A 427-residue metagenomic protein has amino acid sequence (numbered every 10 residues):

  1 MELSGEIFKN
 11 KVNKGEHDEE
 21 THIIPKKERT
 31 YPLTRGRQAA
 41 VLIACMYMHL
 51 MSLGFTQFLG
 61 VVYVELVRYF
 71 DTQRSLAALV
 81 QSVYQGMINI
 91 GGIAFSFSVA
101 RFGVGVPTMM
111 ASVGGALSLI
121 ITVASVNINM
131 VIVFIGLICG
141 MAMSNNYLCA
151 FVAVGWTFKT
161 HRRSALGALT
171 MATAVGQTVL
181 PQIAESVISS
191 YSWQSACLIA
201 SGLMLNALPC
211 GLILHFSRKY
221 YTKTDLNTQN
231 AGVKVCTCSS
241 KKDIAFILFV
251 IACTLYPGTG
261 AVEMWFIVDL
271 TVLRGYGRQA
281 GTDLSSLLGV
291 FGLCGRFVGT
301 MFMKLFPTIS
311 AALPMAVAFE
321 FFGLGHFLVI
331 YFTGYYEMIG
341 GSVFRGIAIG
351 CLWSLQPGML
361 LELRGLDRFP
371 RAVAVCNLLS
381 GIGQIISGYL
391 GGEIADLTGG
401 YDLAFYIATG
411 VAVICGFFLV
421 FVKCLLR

Functional and structural regions predicted by a protein language model:
M1-L53, A231-F246: Cytosolic juxtamembrane N-terminal segment immediately preceding the first transmembrane helix of multi-pass
L50, S118, M130-N145, T170 (+2 more regions): Hydrophobic core of transmembrane alpha-helices in multi-pass small-molecule transporters, especially MFS/SLC-type
L59-L66, K242-M301, P357, S387-G388: Extracytoplasmic gate region of multi-pass secondary transporters
L66, G136, M143-F158, A165-L166 (+3 more regions): Intracellular juxtamembrane helix-capping segments at the cytosolic ends of symmetry-related transmembrane helices
I90-N129: Conserved MFS/SLC helix-loop-helix module at the cytosolic interface between two early adjacent transmembrane helices
G91-V104, G295-I309, A395-D396: Helix-to-loop junctions at the C-terminal end of transmembrane segments in multipass secondary transporters
H161, A168, A172-D225: Helix-loop-helix hairpin linking two adjacent transmembrane segments in secondary transporters
A280, S286, F297-V298, L305-M359 (+1 more regions): C-terminal transmembrane helical hairpin of 12-TM major facilitator-type secondary transporters
